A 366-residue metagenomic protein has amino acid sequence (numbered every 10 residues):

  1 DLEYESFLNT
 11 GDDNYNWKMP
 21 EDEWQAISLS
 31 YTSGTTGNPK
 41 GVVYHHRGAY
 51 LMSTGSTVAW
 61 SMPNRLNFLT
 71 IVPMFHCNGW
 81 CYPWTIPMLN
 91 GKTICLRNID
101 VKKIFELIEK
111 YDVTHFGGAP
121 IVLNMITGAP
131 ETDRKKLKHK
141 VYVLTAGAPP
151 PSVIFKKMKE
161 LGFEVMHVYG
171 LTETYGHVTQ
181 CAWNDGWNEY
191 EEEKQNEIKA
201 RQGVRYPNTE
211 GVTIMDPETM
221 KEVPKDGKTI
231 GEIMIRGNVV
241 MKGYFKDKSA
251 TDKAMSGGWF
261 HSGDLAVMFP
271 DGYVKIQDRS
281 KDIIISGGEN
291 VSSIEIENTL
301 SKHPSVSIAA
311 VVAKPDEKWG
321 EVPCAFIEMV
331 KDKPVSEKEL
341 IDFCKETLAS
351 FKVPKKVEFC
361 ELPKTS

Functional and structural regions predicted by a protein language model:
D1-L2, L8-Y31, N38, S61-N67: Conserved pre-ATP/AMP-binding loop-to-beta segment of ANL
N9-N14, S28, V42-P63, I71-F75 (+2 more regions): Conserved structural elements of the adenylate-forming
A26, T32-T35, F68, M74 (+7 more regions): Conserved S/T- and glycine-rich ATP-binding loop of Class I adenylate-forming
Y50-N67, F75-H115, A129: Conserved AMP-binding/adenylation subdomain of ANL enzymes
I71, G91-Y111, P120-V122, V291-T299 (+1 more regions): ATP-dependent adenylate-forming carboxylate-activation enzymes
M88, K110-G118, T127-E197, E210-G211 (+1 more regions): Gly/Ser/Thr-rich phosphate-binding loop
F116, G237, K242-G243, K253 (+2 more regions): AMP-binding/adenylate-forming catalytic core of the ANL superfamily
R205-M234, M268-D271, K333-E337: Conserved beta-loop-beta connector loops within the AMP-binding
